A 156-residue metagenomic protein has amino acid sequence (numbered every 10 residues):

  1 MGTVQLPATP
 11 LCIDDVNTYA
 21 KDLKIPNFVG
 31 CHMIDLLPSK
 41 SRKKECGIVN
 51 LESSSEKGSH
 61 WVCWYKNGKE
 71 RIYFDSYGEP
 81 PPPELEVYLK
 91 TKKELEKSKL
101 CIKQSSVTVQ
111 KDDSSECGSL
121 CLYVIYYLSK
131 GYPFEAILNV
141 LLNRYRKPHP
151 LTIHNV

Functional and structural regions predicted by a protein language model:
M1-V62, K66-R71: Cysteine protease catalytic domains with a Cys-His-Asp triad
G2, A8-D15, P83, Y132-F134 (+1 more regions): General structural signal for secondary-structure boundaries
I13-K21, E86-L89, L138-N139, P150-H154: Generic detector of well-ordered alpha-helical segments enriched in charged/polar residues, highlighting helical
A20, K24, K93-E96, Y145-R146: Generic secondary-structure transition motif, activating predominantly at the C-termini of alpha-helices
C31, L100-V107, N139, L151-I153: Hydrophobic transmembrane signal anchors and adjacent membrane-proximal interface regions, especially in viral
C46-S129: Cysteine protease-like catalytic core of ubiquitin/ubiquitin-like
V124-V156: Contiguous terminal or domain-adjacent regions that often encompass a lipid-handling module or interaction segment
